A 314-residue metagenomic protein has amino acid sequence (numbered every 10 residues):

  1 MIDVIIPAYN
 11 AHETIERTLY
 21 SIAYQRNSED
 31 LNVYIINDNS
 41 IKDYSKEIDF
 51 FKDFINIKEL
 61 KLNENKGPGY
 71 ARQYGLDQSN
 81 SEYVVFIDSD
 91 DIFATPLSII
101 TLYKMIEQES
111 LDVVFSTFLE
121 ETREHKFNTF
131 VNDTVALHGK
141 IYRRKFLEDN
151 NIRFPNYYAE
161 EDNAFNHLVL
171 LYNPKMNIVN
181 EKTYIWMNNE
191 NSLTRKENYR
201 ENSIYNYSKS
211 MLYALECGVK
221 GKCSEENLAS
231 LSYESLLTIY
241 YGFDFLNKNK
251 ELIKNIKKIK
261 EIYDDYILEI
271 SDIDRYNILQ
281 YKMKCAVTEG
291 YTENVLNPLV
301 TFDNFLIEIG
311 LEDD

Functional and structural regions predicted by a protein language model:
M1-S208, V219-G221, I309, D313: Nucleotide-sugar donor-binding/catalytic module of glycosyltransferases that assemble extracellular/cell-envelope
S98-I99, L228, R275: Short functional linear motifs
V113, G242-F243: Hydrophobic transmembrane helix bundles of membrane-integrated enzymes that assemble and modify cell-envelope
S116-F118, E225-S230: Acidic carboxylate-rich catalytic motifs and surrounding loops in phosphoryl-/glycosyl-chemistry enzymes
D162-Y172, S230-L236, A286-P298: A broadly tuned preference for mixed-charge, low-complexity surface segments
T183-N189, K196-E226, Y233-E234, T238-I239 (+1 more regions): Catalytic core of nucleotide-sugar-dependent glycosyltransferases
L246-D314: Membrane-interface aromatic/basic loop that binds lipid-linked glycans or pyrophosphate carriers, typified by
